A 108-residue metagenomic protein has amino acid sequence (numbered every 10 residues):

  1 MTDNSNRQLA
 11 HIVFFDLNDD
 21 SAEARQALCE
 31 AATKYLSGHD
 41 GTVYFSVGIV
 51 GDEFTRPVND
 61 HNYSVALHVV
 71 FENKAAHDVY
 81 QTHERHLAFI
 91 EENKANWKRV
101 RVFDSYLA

Functional and structural regions predicted by a protein language model:
M1-S64, H68, E72-V79, Y106-A108: Short S/T/G/P-rich N-terminal loop/turn motif that feeds into the first structured element of a domain
K74-K94: C-terminal structural segments of small proteins and small subunits
E92-A108: Charge-dense polyanion-binding interfaces
